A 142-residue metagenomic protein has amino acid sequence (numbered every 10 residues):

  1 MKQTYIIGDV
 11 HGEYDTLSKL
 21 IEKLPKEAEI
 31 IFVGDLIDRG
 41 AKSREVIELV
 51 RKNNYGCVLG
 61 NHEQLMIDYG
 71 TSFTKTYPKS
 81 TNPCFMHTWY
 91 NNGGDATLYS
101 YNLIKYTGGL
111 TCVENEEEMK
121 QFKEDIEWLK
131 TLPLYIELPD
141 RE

Functional and structural regions predicted by a protein language model:
M1-L49, N53: N-terminal active-site segment of His-dependent metallophosphoesterases
M1-Y5, E137-E142: Beta-strand-turn-beta hairpins that frame and shape the catalytic cleft of phosphate-ester-processing enzymes
D9, D15, D35-D38, D68 (+3 more regions): Acidic-enriched, low-complexity/disordered segments with a strong bias for Aspartate over Glutamate
R44-V46, R51-I136: Active-site neighborhood of divalent metal-dependent phosphoester bond hydrolases
